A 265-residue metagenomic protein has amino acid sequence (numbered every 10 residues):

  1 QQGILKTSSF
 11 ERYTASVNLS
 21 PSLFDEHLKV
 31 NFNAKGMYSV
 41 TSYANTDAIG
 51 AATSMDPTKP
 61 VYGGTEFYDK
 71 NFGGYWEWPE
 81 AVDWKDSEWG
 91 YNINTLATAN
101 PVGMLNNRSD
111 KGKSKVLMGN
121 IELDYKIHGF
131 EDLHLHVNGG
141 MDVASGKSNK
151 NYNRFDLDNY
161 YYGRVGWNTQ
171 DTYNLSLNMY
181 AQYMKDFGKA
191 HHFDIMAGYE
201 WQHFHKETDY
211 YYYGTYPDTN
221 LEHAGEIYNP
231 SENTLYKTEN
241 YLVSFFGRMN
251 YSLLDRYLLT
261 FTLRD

Functional and structural regions predicted by a protein language model:
Q1, L259-D265: Transmembrane beta-strand segments that form the barrel wall of outer-membrane beta-barrel proteins
Q1-S8: Short strand-turn segments of transmembrane beta-barrel domains in outer membranes, especially the first one or two
L5, S20-M118, H136, G140-S244: Surface-exposed loop/interface segments of Gram-negative outer-membrane beta-barrel transport/assembly proteins
F10-S16, S244: Transmembrane beta-barrel architecture of outer membranes
V17, P21-L23, L123-I127, Y183-K185 (+2 more regions): Residue-level signature of outer-membrane beta-barrel architecture
H27-V30, E131-L133, R256-L259: Repeated loop/turn-to-beta-strand initiation elements of outer-membrane beta-barrel proteins
V243-L253: Structured alpha-helical segments in the cores of large, soluble enzyme domains
